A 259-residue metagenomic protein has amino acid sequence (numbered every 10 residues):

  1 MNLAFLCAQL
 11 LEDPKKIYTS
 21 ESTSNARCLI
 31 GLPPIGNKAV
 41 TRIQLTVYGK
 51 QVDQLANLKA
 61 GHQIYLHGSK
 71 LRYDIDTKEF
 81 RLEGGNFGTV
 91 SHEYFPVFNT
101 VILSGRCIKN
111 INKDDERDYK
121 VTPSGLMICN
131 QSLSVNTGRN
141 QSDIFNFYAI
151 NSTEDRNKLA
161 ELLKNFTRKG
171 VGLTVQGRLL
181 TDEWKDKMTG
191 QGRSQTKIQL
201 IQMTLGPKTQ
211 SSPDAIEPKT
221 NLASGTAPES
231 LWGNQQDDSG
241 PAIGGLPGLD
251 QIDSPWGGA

Functional and structural regions predicted by a protein language model:
M1-L3, P14-S24, P34-K38, R42 (+6 more regions): Acidic, gly/ser/pro-rich intrinsically disordered tails
A4-E12, A60-R72, G84-G85, I102-K109 (+3 more regions): OB-fold and OB-like beta-barrel modules that bind single-stranded nucleic acids
R27-P33, Q44-T46, L82-E83, N130-V135 (+2 more regions): Short, acidic/hydrophobic/Gly-rich beta-strand patch recurrent on exposed beta strands that often constitutes part
I30-F87, E93: Acidic (E/D-rich), amphipathic helical modules within compact regulatory domains
G49-D76, A149-W184, M188: Beta-rich strand-turn-strand
I75-E83, K185-T196: Beta-sandwich strand segments
